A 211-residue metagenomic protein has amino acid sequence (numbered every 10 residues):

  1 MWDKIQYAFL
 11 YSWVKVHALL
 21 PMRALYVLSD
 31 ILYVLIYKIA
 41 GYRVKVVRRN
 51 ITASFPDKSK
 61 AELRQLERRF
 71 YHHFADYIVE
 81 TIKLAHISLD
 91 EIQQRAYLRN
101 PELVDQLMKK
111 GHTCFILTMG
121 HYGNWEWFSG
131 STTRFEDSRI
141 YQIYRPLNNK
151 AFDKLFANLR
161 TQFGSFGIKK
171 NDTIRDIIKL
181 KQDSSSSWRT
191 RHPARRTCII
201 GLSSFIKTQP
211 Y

Functional and structural regions predicted by a protein language model:
W2-M119, D153-L159, G164: Membrane-anchoring hydrophobic helices of lipid-metabolizing enzymes
V14, G130, R175: Active-site phosphate/pyrophosphate- and oxyanion-stabilizing loops and adjacent acidic/basic residues in soluble
H17-L20, G123-S129, L180-P193: Short, composition-biased local secondary-structure segments
L98, G167, L202: Short clusters of hydrophobic/aromatic residues that line enzyme substrate/ligand-binding pockets
N100-P101, F152, K170-I174, Y211: Amphipathic coiled-coil/heptad-repeat helices and related helical stalk/stem segments that mediate oligomerization
L107-G111, T132, L180: Hydrophobic helix-cap positions at the C-terminus of alpha-helices in RecA-like/P-loop ATPase nucleotide-binding cores
H112-N171, A194-C198: Catalytic core of membrane glycerolipid acyltransferases/transacylases, capturing the structured, soluble-facing
I174-Y211: Membrane-associated lipid acylation/remodeling enzymes share a hydrophobic transmembrane-juxtamembrane segment
